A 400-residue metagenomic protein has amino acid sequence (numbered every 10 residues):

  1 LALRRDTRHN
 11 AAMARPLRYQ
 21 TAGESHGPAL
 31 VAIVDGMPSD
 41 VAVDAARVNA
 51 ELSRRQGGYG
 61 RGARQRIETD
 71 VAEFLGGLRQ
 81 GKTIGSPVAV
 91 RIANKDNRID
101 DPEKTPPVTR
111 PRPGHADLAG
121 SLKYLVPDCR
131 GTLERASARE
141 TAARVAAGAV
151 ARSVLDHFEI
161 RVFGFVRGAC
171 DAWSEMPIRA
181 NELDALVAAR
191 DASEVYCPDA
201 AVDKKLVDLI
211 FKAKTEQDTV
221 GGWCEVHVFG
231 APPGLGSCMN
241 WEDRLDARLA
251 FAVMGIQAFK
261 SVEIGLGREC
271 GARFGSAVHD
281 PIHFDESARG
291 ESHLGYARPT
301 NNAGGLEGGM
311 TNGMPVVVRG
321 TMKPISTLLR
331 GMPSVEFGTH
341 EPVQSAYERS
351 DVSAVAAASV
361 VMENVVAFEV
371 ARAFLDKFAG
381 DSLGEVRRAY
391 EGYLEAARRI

Functional and structural regions predicted by a protein language model:
A2-T7: N-terminal polybasic/positive-inside topogenic patches
R8-I400: Generic N-terminal targeting/processing segments that precede catalytic cores or assembly contacts
